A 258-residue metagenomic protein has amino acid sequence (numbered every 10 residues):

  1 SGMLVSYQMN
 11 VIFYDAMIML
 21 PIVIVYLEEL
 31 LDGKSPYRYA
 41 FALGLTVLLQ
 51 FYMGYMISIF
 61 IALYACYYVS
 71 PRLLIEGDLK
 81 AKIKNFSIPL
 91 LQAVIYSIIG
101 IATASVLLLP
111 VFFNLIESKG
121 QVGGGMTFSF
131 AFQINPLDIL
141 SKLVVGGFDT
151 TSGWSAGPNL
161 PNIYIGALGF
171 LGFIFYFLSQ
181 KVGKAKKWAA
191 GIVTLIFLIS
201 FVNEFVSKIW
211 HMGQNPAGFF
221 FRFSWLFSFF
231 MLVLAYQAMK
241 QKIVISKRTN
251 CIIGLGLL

Functional and structural regions predicted by a protein language model:
S1-I24, L31, L48-I57, N159-G169 (+1 more regions): Membrane-interface micro-motifs in multi-pass membrane enzymes
L4-D15, G157, L195-T249, L258: Membrane-helix boundary/interfacial segments in multi-pass membrane proteins
V23-R38, P71, M239-I243: Membrane-interface transmembrane helices that cradle and orient dolichyl/undecaprenyl
Y26, Y37-F51, Y96-A102: Membrane-interface alpha helices of multi-pass inner-membrane proteins
L30-L45, L79-V94, K247-L255: Short hydrophobic alpha-helices at membrane interfaces in multi-pass membrane enzymes
I57-G100, V111: Perimembrane helix-loop-helix junctions
P89-Q92, Y96-Q180, K184-A185, A189 (+3 more regions): Periplasmic/ER-lumenal interhelical loops and adjacent helix-loop junctions in multi-pass membrane proteins
